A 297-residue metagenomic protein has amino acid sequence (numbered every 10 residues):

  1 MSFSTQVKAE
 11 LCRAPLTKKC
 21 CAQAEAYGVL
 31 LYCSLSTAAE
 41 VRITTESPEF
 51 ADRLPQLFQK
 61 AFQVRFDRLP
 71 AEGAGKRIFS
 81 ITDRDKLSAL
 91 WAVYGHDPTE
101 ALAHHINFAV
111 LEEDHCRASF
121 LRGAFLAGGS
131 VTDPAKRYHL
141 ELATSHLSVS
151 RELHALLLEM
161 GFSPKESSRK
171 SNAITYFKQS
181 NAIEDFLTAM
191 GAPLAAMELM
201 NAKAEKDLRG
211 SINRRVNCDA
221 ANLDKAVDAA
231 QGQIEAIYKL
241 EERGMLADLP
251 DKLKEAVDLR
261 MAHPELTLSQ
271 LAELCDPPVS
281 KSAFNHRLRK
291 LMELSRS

Functional and structural regions predicted by a protein language model:
M1-E40, T44-F58: N-terminal, positively charged regions that mediate nucleic acid binding
P15-Q23, V110-R117, A247-D251: Structural motif
A24-Y32, S119-A127, D258: Short, hydrophobic/amphipathic alpha-helical patches that form generic packing surfaces within helical domains
S34-S36, D133, E166, Q233-Y238: Short acidic (Asp/Glu) and glycine-rich catalytic loops that position anionic groups and cofactors
S36-R42, A135-R137, T267-S269: Short acidic, hydrophobic short linear motifs in intrinsically disordered regions
T45, D52, Q56-M200: DNA-contacting interfaces and partner/effector-binding or oligomerization modules in DNA-centric proteins
A189-L291: Extended mid-to-C-terminal alpha-helical interaction segments
M292-R296: C-terminal flanking helix
